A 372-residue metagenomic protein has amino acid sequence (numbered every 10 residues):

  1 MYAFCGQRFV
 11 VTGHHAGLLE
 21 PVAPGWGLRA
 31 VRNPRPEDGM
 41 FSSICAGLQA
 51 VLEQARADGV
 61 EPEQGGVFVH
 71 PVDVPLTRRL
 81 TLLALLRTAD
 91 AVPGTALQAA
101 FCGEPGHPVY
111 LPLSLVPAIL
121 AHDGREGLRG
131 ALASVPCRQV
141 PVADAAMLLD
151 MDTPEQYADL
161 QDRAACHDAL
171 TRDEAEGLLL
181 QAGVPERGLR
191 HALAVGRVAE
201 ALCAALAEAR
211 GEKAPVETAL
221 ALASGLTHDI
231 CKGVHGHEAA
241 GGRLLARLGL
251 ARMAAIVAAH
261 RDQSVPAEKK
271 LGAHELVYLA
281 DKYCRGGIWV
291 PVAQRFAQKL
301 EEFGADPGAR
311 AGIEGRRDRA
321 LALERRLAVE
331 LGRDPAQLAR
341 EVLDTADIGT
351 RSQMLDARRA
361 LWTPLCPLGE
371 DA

Functional and structural regions predicted by a protein language model:
M1-G66: Conserved N-terminal catalytic core of the sugar/cofactor nucleotidyltransferase
L18, S42, A46, A50 (+4 more regions): Alpha-helical elements of Rossmann-like donor-binding domains used by nucleotide-donor carbohydrate transfer enzymes
E37-A118: Conserved beta-loop-beta/alpha segment of the NTase-like Rossmann-fold superfamily that binds/positions NTPs
L76, C231-K232, C284: Short active-site segment of divalent metal-dependent hydrolases/proteases that encodes the spacing between
D123-E174: Conserved alpha/beta core of the MobA/IspD/sugar-nucleotide pyrophosphorylase nucleotidyltransferase superfamily
Q161-H237, L244-R247, I288: Acidic/His-rich, divalent-metal-binding segments that scaffold phosphate/diphosphate chemistry
E186-L189, L193-K213, A267-A372: Divalent metal-dependent phosphate-bond-processing catalytic cores, especially two-metal-ion Mg2+/Mn2+ enzymes that act
A221, G225-L226, V257, V277-Y278: Short alpha-helical catalytic segment bearing the HExxH-like zincin motif of zinc-dependent metalloproteases
